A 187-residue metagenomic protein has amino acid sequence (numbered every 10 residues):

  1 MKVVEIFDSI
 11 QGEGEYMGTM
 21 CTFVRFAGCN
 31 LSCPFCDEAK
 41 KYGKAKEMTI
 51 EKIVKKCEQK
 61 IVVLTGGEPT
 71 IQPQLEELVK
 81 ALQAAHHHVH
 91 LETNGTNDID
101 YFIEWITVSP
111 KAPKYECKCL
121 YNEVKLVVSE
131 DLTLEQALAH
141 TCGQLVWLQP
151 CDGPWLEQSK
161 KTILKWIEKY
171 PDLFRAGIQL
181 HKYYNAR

Functional and structural regions predicted by a protein language model:
M1-K44, K182-R187: N-terminal [4Fe-4S]-dependent radical SAM core
V4-I10, G14, P34, K60-V63 (+3 more regions): Generic alpha-helix detector with strongest preference for long hydrophobic helices that associate with membranes
E5, M20-C21, S32-I103: Conserved Radical SAM active-site core
I71-R187: Conserved AdoMet/S-adenosylmethionine-binding subsite of the radical SAM
